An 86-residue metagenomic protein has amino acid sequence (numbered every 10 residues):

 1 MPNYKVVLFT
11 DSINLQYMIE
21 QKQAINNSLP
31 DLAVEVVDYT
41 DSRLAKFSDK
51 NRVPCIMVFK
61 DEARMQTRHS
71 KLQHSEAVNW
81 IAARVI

Functional and structural regions predicted by a protein language model:
M1-P30: Local sequence-structure signature of Cys/Sec-based thiol-disulfide redox active-site neighborhoods
K5-V7, E35-V37, C55-V58: Ordered hydrophobic segments in well-structured contexts
L15, R43, M65: Flexible, glycine-rich phosphate/dinucleotide-binding loops and adjacent beta-alpha linkers at cofactor/substrate
I25, A45-F47: Short, flexible, glycine/charge-rich loop motifs used to bind or transfer phosphoryl groups or to couple energy/partner
D31-D41: A short beta-strand-loop structural module common to alpha/beta enzyme folds
D41-A45, H74-S75: A short acidic, often aromatic-flanked loop/helix-cap motif at beta-alpha or helix-coil junctions that lines enzyme
F47-K60: Structural micro-motif
K60-I86: Non-catalytic, surface beta->alpha helical segment in thiol-disulfide oxidoreductase systems
